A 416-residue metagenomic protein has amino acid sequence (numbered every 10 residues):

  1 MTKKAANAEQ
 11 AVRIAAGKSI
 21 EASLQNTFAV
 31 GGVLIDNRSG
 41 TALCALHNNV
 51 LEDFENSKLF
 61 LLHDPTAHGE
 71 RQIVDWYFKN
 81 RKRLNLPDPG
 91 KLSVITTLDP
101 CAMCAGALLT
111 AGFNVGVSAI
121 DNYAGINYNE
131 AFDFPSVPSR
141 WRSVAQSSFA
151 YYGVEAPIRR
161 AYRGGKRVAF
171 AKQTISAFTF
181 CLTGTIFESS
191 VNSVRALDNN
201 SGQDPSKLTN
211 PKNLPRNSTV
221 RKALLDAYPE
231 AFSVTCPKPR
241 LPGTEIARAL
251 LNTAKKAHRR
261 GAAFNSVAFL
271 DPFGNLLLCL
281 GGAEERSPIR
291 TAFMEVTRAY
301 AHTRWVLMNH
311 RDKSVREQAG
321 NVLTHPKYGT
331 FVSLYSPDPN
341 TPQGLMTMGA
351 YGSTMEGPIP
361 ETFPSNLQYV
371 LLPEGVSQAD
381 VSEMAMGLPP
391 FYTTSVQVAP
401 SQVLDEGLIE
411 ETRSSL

Functional and structural regions predicted by a protein language model:
M1-L416: Zinc-dependent deaminase catalytic domain
